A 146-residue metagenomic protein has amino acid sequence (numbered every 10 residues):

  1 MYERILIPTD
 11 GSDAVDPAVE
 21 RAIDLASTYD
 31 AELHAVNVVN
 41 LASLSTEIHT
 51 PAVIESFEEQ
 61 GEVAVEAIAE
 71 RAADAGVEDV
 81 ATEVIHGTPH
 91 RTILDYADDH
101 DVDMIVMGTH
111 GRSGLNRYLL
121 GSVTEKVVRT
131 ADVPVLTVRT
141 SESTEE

Functional and structural regions predicted by a protein language model:
E3-T46: Small/aliphatic-rich secondary-structure junction motif
P17-A18, S45-I48, T92-D95, R117-L119: Short, well-ordered secondary-structure micro-motifs
R21, F57-I68, T92: Short, solvent-exposed amphipathic alpha-helices that sit in or adjacent to ligand/effector-binding or catalytic
V36, A81-I85, L136: General small-molecule cofactor/ligand-binding pocket signal
V38-V63, E146: Acidic, proline/glycine-rich short linear motifs
E70-I105, E142-E146: Structural beta-alpha unit
D99-E146: Gly/Ser-rich helix-loop-strand patches that form or flank binding pockets for ribonucleotide-derived cofactors
